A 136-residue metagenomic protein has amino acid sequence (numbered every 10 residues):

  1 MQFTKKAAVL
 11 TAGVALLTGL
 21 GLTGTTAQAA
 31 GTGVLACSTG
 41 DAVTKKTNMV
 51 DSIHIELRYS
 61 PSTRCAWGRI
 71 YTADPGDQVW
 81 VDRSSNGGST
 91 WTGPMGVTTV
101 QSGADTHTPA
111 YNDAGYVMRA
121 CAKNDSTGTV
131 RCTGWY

Functional and structural regions predicted by a protein language model:
M1-V43: N-terminal prepro-regions of secreted/extracellular proteins
A29-Y136: Post-signal peptide N-terminal regions of Sec-secreted extracellular proteins
